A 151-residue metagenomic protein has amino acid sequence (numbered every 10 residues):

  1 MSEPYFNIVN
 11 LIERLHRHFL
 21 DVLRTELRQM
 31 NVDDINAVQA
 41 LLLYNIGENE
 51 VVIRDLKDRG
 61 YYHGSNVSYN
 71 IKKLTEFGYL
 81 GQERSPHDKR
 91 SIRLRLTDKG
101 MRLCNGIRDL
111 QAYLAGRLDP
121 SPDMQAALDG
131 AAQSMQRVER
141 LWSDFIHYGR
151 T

Functional and structural regions predicted by a protein language model:
M1, Q125-T151: C-terminal regulatory/oligomerization modules of transcriptional regulators
M1-D33: N-terminal leader segment of winged-helix/HTH proteins
P4, A37-Q39, K99, A127: N-terminal positioning helix adjacent to the helix-turn-helix/winged-helix DNA-binding module
H16, E50, C104, M135 (+1 more regions): A structural signal for well-ordered alpha-helices, especially hydrophobic packing surfaces of coiled-coils
V22-H63: N-terminal helix-turn-helix DNA-binding core of bacterial DNA-binding proteins
L43, L56, N70-F77: Basic amphipathic alpha-helical segments that dock to polyanions
K72-G130: Charged, amphipathic alpha-helical coiled-coil/dimerization segments
